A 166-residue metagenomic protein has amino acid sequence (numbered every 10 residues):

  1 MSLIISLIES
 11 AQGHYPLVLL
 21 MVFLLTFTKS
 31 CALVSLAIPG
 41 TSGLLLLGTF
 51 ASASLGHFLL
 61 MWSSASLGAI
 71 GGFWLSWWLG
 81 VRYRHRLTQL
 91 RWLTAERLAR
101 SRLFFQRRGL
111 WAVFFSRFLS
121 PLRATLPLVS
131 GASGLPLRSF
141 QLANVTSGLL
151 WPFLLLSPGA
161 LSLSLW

Functional and structural regions predicted by a protein language model:
M1-V22, S52-Q141, S157-W166: Membrane-interfacial helix-loop-helix
F23, F27, L46, L128-V129 (+1 more regions): Alpha-helical transmembrane segments of multipass membrane proteins
F23-S42: Transmembrane alpha-helix interface/packing and boundary motifs in multi-pass membrane proteins, characterized by
L25, G68, T146-W151: Transmembrane alpha-helical core residues of multi-pass small-molecule transporters, especially secondary transporters
F27-A32, L150-W151, S157: Hydrophobic membrane-targeting signal helices
A32-L33, L44, S120, L126 (+1 more regions): Hydrophobic side chains within alpha-helical segments
G40, N144-T146: Central hydrophobic cores of alpha-helical transmembrane segments in multi-pass integral membrane proteins
S42-T49: Hydrophobic alpha-helical segments within and immediately flanking transmembrane helices of multi-pass membrane proteins
